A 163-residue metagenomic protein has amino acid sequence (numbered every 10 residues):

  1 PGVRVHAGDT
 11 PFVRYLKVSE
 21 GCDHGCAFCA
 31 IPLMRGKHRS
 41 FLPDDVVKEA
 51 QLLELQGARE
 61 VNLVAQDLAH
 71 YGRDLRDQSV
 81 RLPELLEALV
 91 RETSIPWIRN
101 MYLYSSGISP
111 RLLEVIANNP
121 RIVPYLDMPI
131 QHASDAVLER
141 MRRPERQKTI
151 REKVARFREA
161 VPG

Functional and structural regions predicted by a protein language model:
P1-Y71, R111, L126, Q147-E159: Proteins enriched for Cys/Gly/acidic motifs involved in redox and nucleic-acid/cofactor modification
L55-G163: Conserved SAM/AdoMet-binding glycine-rich loop
